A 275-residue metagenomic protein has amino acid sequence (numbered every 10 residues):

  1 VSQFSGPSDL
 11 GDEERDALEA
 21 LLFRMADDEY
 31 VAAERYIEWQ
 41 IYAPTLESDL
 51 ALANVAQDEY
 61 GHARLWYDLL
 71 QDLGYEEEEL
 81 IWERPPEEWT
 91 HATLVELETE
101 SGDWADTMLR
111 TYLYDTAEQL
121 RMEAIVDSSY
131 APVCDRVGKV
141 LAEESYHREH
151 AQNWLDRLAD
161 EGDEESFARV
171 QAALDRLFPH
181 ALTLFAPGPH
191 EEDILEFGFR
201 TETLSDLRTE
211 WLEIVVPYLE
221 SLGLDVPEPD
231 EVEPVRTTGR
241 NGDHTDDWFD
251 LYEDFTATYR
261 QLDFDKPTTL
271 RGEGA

Functional and structural regions predicted by a protein language model:
Q3-F23, E83-R110, L177-T201: Acidic/His metal-coordination segments adjacent to aromatic residues that form catalytic metal sites in metalloenzymes
A17-R24, A43-H62, T107, P132-E144: Alpha-helical scaffold segments that form or flank carboxylate-/histidine-based iron centers
D28-Y36, H62, Y114-R121, H147 (+1 more regions): Amphipathic, well-ordered alpha-helical segments in soluble domains
A32-N54, E118-C134: Helix-loop segments that flank and shape redox-cofactor active sites
V55-P86, A151-D156: Conserved alpha-helical segments that form or flank metal/cofactor-binding pockets of metalloenzymes
V95-H150: Internal, conserved structured core segments that host functional sites
P132-I194: A contiguous pocket-lining binding segment that forms or flanks enzyme active sites
F167-A275: Extended, helix-rich structural scaffolds rather than catalytic motifs
